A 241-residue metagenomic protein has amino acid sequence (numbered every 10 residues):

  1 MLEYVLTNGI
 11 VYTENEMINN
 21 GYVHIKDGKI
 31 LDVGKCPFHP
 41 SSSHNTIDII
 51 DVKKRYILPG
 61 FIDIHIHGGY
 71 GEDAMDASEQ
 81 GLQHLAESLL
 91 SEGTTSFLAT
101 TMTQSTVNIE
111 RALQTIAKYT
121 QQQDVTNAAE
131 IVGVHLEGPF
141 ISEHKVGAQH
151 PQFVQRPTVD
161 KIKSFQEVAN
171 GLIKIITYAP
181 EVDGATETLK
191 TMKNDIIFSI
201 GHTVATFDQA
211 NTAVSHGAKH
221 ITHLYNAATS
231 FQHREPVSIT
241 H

Functional and structural regions predicted by a protein language model:
L2-V5, V11-L58: Histidine-rich, glycine-flanked metal-binding segment
Y4-T7, S42-Q83, E87: Replace "His-x-His-based motif
G9, V23, G28, K54 (+5 more regions): Divalent metal-coordination and catalytic microenvironments
V52-K53, A112-A128, N211-S215: Short amphipathic alpha-helices and their capping/turn segments at secondary-structure boundaries
H67, Q83-A112, A128-S142, A169-E181 (+3 more regions): Divalent metal-dependent hydrolysis catalytic cores, especially in the metallo-beta-lactamase
A86, E110-A117, I162, L189 (+1 more regions): Generic structural signal for well-ordered alpha-helices, preferentially at hydrophobic/aromatic core positions
L136, H144-V159, K163-V237: Divalent metal-binding pocket/active-site signature
T240-H241: Conserved small/polar residues in nucleotide/adenosyl-binding loops
